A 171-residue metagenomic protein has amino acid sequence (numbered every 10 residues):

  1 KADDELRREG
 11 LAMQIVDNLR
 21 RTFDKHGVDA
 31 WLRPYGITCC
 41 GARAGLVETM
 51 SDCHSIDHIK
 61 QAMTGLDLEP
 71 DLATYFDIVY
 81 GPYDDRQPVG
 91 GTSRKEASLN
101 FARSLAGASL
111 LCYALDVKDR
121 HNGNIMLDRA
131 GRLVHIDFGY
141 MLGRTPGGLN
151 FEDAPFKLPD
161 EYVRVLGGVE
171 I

Functional and structural regions predicted by a protein language model:
K1-V117, R129-V134, F138-R144: Conserved ATP-binding subdomain of kinase catalytic cores across diverse folds
D119, G123-M126: Catalytic-loop signature of eukaryotic-like protein kinases
L127-I171: C-terminal catalytic region of ATP-dependent kinase domains
